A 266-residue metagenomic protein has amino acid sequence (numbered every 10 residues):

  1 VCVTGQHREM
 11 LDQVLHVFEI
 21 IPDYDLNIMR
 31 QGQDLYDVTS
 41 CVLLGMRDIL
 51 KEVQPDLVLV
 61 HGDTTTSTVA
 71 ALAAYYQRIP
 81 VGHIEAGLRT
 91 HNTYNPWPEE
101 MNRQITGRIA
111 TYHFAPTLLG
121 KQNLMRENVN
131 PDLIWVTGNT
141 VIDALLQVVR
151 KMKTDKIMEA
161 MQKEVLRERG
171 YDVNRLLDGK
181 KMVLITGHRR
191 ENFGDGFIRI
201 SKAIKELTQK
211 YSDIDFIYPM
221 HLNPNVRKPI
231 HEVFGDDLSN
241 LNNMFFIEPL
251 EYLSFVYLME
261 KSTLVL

Functional and structural regions predicted by a protein language model:
V1-C41, G45: Conserved nucleotide-sugar phosphate-binding/catalytic loop shared by glycosyltransferases and other
T4-E9, I109-D195: A nucleotide-sugar donor-handling region in carbohydrate enzymes
D12-V14, Q33, K153-K261: Donor-nucleotide binding loops and adjacent catalytic segments primarily of GT-B fold Leloir glycosyltransferases
M46, L50, Y257-E260: Short alpha-helical donor nucleotide-sugar binding micro-motif in glycosyltransferases
L50-D56: Proline-aspartate-enriched helix->loop->beta-strand connector
L59-Q77: An aromatic- and histidine-rich active-site surface loop
V60-H61, H83, H113, E251-L266: A donor-sugar binding/catalytic signature common to diverse glycosyltransferases and related nucleotide-sugar
G82-W97, I109-T111: A short, histidine- and acid-enriched strand-loop-helix "catalytic/donor-clamping" loop that lines the nucleotide-sugar
